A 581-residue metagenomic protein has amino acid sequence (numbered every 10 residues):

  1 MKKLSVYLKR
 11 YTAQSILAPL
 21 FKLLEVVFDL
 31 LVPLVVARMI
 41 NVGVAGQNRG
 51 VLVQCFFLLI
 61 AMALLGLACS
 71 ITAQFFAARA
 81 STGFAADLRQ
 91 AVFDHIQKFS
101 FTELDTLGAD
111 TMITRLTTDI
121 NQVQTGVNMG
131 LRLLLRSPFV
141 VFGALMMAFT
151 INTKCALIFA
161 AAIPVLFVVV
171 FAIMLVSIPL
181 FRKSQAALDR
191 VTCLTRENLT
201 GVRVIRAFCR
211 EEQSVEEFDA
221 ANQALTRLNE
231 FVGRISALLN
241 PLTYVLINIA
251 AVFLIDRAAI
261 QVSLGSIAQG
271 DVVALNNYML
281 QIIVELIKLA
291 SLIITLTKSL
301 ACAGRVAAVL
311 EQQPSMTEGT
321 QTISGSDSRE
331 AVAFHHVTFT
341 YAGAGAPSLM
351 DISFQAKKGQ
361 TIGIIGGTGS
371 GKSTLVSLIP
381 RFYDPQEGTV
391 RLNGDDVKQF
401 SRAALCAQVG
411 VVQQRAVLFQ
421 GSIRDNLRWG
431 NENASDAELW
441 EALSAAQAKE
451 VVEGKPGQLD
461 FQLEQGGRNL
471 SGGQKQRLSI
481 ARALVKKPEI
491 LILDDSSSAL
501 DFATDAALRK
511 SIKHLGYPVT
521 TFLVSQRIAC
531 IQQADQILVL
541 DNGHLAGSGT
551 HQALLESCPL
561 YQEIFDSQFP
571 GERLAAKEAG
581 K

Functional and structural regions predicted by a protein language model:
M1-T12, M112: A short amphipathic helical element positioned immediately N-terminal to and/or at the very start of a transmembrane
K9, S15-T72, F76, F149-K154 (+2 more regions): Transmembrane helix-loop-helix hairpins at lipid-water interfaces of multipass membrane proteins, especially the type-1
R10-A13, K98-T102, T118-L131, L135 (+7 more regions): An intracellular "coupling" helix at the cytosolic face of ABC transporter transmembrane type-1 domains
L20, L24, F28-V32, F57 (+6 more regions): Hydrophobic alpha-helical transmembrane segments of ABC transporter permease domains
Q47-Q54, A61, M147-A161, F231-R305 (+1 more regions): Helix-loop-helix
V92, I96, I205, T226 (+2 more regions): Helix-loop junctions and hydrophobic alpha-helical segments within the transmembrane domains of large membrane
G325-K581: ABC-type nucleotide-binding domain
